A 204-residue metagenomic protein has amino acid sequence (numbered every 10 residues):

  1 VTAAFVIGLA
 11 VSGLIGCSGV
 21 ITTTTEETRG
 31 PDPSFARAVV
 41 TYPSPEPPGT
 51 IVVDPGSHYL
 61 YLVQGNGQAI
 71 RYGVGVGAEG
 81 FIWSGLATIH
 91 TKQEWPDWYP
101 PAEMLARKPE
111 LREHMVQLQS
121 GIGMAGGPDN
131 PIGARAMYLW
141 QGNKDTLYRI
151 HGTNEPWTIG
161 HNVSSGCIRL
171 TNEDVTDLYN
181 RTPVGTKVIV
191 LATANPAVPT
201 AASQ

Functional and structural regions predicted by a protein language model:
A4-G16: Bacterial N-terminal signal peptides
L14-R37: Bacterial Sec signal peptide processing site at the extreme N-terminus
R29-Y148, V184, P196-S203: Gly/Pro-biased beta-strand-loop elements
G142-K144, E155-W157, E173-V175, N195-P196: Short Gly/Pro-enriched loop/turn and capping motifs at secondary-structure junctions
H151: Histidine-centered active-site/metal-ligand motif
T158-G166: Short, basic/aromatic beta-hairpin or loop at an interaction surface
I168, E173-Q204: N-terminal targeting pre-sequences for secretion and organelle import
